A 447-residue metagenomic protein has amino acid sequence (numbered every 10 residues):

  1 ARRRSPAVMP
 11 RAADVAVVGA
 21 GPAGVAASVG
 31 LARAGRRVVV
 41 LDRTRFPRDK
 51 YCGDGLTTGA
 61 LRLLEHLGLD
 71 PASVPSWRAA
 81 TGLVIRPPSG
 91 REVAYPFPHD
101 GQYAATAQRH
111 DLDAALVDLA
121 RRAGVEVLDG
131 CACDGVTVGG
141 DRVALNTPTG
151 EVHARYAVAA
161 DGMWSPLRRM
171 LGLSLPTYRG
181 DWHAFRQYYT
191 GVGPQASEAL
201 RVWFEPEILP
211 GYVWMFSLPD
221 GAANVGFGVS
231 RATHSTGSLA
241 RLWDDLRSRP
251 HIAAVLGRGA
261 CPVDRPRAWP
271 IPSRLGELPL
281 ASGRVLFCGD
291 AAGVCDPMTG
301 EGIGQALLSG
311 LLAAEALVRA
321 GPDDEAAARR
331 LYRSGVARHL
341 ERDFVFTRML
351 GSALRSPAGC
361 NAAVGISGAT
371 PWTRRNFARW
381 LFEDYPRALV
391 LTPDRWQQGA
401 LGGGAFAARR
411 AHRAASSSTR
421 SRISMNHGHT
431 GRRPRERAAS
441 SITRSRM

Functional and structural regions predicted by a protein language model:
M9-A23: Beta1/beta-strand and adjacent pyrophosphate-binding region of the FAD-binding site in flavoprotein oxidoreductases
A32-C52: Glycine-rich FAD pyrophosphate-binding loop
R45-E65: Conserved N-terminal glycine-rich FAD pyrophosphate-binding loop of Rossmann-like flavoproteins
L61, E65-A115: A conserved beta-strand/loop capping segment in the N-terminal third of enzymes that catalyze redox or closely related
S76, T233-L317: FAD/FMN-dependent oxidoreductases across multiple families
L119-L256: Predominantly flavin-linked oxidoreductase catalytic cores and closely associated redox partners
E315-A415: C-terminal helical "tail/cap" subdomain of flavin- and related membrane-associated enzymes
A415-S424, R432-M447: Low-acidity, Ser/Thr- and Arg-rich intrinsically disordered low-complexity segments
